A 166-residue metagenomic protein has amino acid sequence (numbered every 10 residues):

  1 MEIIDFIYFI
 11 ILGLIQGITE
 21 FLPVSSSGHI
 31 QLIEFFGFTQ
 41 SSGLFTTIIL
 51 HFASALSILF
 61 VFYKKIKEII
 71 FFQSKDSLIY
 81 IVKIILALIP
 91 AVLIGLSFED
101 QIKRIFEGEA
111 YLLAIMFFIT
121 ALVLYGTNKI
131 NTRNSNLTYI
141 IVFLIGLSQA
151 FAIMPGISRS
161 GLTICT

Functional and structural regions predicted by a protein language model:
M1-T166: Multi-pass membrane proteins that catalyze or facilitate reactions on polyprenyl-/lipid-phosphate substrates and their
